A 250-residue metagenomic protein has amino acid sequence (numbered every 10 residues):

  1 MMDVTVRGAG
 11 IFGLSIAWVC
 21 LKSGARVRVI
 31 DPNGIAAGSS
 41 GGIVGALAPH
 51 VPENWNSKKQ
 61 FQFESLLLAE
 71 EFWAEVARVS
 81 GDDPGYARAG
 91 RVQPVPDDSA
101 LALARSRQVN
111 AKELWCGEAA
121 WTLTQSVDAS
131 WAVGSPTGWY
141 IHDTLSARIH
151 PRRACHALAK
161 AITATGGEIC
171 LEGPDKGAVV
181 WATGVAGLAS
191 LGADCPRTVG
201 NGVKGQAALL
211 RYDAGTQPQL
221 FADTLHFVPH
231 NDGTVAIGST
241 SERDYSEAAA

Functional and structural regions predicted by a protein language model:
M1-F12: Beta1/beta-strand and adjacent pyrophosphate-binding region of the FAD-binding site in flavoprotein oxidoreductases
V4-V6, V27, V235: Conserved hydrophobic helix-helix packing surfaces used for dimerization/oligomerization
F12-S23, P32, G41-V51, D82-A87 (+1 more regions): Active-site substrate-recognition segment that forms the wall of the catalytic cavity or substrate channel
G24-V27, E168: A generic structural motif
G45-A129: Dinucleotide-binding Rossmann-like beta1-alpha1 core, especially the glycine-rich loop that anchors the ADP
W55, V92-P96, Y140-A147, Y245: Short beta-strand and adjoining strand-loop segment in the mid-core of the Rossmann-like NAD(P)-dependent dehydrogenase
Q60-L67, D98-A100, I141-A157, A249-A250: Short beta-strand to alpha-helix junction loop
G138-A178, A182-A189: Helical element adjacent to the flavin cofactor pocket in flavoenzyme catalytic cores
